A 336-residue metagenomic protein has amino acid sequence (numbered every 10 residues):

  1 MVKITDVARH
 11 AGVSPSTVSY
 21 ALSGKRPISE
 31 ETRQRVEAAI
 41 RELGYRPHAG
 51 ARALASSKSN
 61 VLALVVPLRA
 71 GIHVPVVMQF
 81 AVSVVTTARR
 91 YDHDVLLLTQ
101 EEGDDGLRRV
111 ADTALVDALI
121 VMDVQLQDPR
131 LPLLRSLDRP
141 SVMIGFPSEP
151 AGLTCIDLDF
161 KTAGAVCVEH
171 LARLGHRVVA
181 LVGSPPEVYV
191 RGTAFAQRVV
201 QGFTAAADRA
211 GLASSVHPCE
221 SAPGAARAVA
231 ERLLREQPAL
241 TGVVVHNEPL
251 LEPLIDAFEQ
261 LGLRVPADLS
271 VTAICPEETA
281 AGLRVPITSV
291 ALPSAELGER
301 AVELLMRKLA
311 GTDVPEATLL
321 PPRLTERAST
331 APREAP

Functional and structural regions predicted by a protein language model:
M1-N60, E334-P336: N-terminal helix-turn-helix DNA-binding module of bacterial transcription factors
S14, N60, D117, R177-V178 (+1 more regions): Short acidic/polar active-site loop segments enriched in Thr and Asp
T17-Y20, S57-A70, V178-V188: Short beta-strand segments enriched in small/hydrophobic residues
E30, A38, Y45-R108, A118 (+2 more regions): Amphipathic helical "hinge" segments at domain boundaries
G50, D105-R108, P129-R130, A225-V229: Short acidic active-site motifs
T86-R90, S136-M143, P147-P336: Bacterial carbohydrate/catabolite-sensing allosteric modules
Q100-D104, M122-Q127, E248-L250: Short beta->alpha connector loops
D112-A118, E236-T241: Short acidic/histidine-rich motifs immediately flanking catalytic phosphotransfer sites in two-component signaling
